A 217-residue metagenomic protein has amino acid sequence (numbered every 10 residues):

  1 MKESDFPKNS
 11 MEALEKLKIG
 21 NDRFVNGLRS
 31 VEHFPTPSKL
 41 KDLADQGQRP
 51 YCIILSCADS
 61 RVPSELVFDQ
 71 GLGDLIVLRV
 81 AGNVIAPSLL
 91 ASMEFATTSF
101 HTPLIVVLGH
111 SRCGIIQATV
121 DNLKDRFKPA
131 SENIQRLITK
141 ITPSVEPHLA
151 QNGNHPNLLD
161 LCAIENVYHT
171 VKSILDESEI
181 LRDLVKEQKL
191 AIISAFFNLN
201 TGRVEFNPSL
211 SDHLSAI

Functional and structural regions predicted by a protein language model:
M1-G47, L72-G73, G82-T102, G114-I217: Divalent-metal-activated hydrolytic enzyme cores
L28-R29, P63-F68: Short, glycine/acidic-enriched capping/hinge loops at junctions between secondary-structure elements
P35-L40, S56-S60, S64: Long, hydrophobic/aromatic N-terminal blocks
L55, R79, F196: Residues in well-ordered beta-strands of folded domains
S56-R61, A81-V84, H110-C113: Short glycine-enriched loops at secondary-structure junctions
D69-V77: Short helix-loop-beta junction
V107: Conserved functional hotspot residues or short segments at active or partner-binding sites across diverse domains
